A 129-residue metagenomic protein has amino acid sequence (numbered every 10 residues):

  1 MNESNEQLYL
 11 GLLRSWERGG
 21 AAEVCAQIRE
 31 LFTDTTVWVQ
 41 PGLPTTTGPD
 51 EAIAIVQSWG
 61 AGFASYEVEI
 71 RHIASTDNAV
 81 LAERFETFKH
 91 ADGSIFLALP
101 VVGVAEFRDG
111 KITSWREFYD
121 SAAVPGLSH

Functional and structural regions predicted by a protein language model:
M1-L31: Short acidic-aromatic low-complexity motifs
M1-S4, Q57-H129: A beta-strand edge to alpha-helix "cap/lid" segment located at domain peripheries
E6, C25-N78: A solvent-exposed, acidic/Ser-Thr-rich amphipathic alpha-helical stretch
L8-L13, L31, L43, L81 (+2 more regions): Generic detector of leucine side chains in alpha-helical contexts
Y9, L13-W16, F32, A52 (+3 more regions): Hydrophobic alpha-helical core bundles mediating ligand binding, dimerization, or RNAP-core interactions
G20, T47-G48, G93: Secondary-structure boundary/capping motif
